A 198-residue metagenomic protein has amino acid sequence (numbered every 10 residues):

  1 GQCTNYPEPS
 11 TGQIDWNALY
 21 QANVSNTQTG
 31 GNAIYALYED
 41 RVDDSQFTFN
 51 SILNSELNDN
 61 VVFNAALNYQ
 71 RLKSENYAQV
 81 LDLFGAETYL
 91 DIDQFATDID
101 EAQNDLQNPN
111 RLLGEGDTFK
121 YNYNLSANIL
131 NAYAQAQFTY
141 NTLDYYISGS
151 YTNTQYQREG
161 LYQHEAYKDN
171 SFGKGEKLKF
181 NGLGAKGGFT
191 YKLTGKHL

Functional and structural regions predicted by a protein language model:
G1-K73, A78: Outer-membrane beta-barrel domain signature, strongest for Gram-negative TonB-dependent receptors and also present
A36, D40, V62-H197: Signature of Gram-negative outer-membrane beta-barrel scaffolds
